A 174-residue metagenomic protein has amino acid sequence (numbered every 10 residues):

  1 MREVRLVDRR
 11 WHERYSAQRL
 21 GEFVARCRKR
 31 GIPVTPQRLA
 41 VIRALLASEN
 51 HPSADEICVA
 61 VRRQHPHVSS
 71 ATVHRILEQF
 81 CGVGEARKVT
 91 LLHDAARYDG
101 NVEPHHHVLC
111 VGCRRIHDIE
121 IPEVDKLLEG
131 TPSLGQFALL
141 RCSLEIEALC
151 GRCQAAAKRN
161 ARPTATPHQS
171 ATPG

Functional and structural regions predicted by a protein language model:
M1-P33: N-terminal leader segment of winged-helix/HTH proteins
L39-A44: Pre-recognition alpha-helix immediately N-terminal to the DNA-recognition helix within helix-turn-helix or winged-helix
S48-S53: Short capping segments at the starts of secondary-structure elements
E56-R62, V73: A short acidic, leucine-rich amphipathic alpha-helix
V73-V83: Basic amphipathic alpha-helical segments that dock to polyanions
G82-G174: Non-DNA-binding regulatory cores of transcription-related proteins, predominantly C-terminal effector-binding
